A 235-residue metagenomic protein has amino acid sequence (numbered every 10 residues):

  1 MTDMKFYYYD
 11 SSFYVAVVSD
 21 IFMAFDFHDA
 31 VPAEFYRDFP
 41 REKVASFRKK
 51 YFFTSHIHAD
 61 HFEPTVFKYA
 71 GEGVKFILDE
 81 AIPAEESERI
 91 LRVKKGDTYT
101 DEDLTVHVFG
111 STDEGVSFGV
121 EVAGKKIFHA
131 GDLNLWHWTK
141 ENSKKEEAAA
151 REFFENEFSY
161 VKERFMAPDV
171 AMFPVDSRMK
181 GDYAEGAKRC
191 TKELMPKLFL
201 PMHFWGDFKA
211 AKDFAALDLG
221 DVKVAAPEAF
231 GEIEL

Functional and structural regions predicted by a protein language model:
M1-S19: N-terminal pre-catalytic "stem/leader" segment of glycosyltransferase-like enzymes
Y7-S11, R89-D97, K162, M179 (+1 more regions): Binuclear metal-ion centers of metallo-dependent hydrolases, dominated by the metallo-beta-lactamase
Y9, G73-I127, K223-E234: Metallo-beta-lactamase
S12, A30-P32, I57-F62, P83-E86 (+5 more regions): Active-site environment of divalent metal-dependent phosphoester hydrolases
V15-F53, P64-Y69, L133-R164: Pre-active-site segment of Zn-dependent metallo-hydrolases
A24-H28, R48-F62, I77-E80, F128-G131 (+4 more regions): Active-site neighborhood of phospho(di)ester-bond hydrolases with catalytic His/Asp-centered motifs
F39-Y99: Active-site HxH/HxHxD metal-binding segment of metal-dependent hydrolases
T112-K192: Active-site-proximal loop/helix segments of hydrolase catalytic cores
